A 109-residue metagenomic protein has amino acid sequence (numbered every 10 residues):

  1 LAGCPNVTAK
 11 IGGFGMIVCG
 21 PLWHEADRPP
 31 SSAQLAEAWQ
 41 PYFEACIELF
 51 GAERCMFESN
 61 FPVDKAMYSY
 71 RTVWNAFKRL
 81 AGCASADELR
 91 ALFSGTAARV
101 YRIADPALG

Functional and structural regions predicted by a protein language model:
L1-M67: Active-site-adjacent C-terminal substructures of enzyme catalytic domains
A9, P41-A45, L49-M56, V63-G109: Mid-to-C-terminal alpha-helical segments outside catalytic/metal-binding sites
